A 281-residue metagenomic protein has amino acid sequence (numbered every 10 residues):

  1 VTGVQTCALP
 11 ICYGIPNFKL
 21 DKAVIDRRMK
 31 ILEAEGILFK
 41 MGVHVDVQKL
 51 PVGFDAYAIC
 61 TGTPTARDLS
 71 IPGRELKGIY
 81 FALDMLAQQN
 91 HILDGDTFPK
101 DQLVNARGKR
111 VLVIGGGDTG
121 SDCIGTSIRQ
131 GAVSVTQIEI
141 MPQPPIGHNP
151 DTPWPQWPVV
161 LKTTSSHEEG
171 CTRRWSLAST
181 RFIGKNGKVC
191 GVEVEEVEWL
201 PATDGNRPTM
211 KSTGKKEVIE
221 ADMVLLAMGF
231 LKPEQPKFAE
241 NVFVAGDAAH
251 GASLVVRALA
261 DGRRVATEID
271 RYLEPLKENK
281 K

Functional and structural regions predicted by a protein language model:
V1-K281: Residues forming the flavin
